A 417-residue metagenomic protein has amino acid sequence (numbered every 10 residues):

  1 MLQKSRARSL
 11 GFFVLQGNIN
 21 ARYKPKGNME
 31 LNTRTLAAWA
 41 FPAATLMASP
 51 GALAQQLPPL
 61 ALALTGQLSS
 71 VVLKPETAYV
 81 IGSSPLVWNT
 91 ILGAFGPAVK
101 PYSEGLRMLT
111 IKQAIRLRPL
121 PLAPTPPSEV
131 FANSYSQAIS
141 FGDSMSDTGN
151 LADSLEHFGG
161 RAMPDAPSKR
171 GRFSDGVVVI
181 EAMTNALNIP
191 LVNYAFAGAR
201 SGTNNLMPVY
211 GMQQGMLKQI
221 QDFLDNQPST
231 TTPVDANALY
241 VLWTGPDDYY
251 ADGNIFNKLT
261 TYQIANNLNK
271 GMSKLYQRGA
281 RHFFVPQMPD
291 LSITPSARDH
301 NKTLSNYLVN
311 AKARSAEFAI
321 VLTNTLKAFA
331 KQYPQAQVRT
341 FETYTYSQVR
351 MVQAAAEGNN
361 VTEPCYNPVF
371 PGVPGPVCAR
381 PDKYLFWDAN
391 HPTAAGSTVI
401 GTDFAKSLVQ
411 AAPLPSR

Functional and structural regions predicted by a protein language model:
L2-V14, G27: Positively charged N-terminal leader segments that act as targeting/secretion signals
R6-R8, R22, R34: Basic polycationic patches enriched in arginine
F12-F13, Y23, F41, F95: Aromatic (phenylalanine/tyrosine) cluster motif
N18, Y23-P25: Short, positively charged and aromatic/hydrophobic N-terminal segments
E30-A38: Bacterial N-terminal signal peptides that target proteins for export
Q55-R417: Conserved active-site regions of diverse hydrolases
